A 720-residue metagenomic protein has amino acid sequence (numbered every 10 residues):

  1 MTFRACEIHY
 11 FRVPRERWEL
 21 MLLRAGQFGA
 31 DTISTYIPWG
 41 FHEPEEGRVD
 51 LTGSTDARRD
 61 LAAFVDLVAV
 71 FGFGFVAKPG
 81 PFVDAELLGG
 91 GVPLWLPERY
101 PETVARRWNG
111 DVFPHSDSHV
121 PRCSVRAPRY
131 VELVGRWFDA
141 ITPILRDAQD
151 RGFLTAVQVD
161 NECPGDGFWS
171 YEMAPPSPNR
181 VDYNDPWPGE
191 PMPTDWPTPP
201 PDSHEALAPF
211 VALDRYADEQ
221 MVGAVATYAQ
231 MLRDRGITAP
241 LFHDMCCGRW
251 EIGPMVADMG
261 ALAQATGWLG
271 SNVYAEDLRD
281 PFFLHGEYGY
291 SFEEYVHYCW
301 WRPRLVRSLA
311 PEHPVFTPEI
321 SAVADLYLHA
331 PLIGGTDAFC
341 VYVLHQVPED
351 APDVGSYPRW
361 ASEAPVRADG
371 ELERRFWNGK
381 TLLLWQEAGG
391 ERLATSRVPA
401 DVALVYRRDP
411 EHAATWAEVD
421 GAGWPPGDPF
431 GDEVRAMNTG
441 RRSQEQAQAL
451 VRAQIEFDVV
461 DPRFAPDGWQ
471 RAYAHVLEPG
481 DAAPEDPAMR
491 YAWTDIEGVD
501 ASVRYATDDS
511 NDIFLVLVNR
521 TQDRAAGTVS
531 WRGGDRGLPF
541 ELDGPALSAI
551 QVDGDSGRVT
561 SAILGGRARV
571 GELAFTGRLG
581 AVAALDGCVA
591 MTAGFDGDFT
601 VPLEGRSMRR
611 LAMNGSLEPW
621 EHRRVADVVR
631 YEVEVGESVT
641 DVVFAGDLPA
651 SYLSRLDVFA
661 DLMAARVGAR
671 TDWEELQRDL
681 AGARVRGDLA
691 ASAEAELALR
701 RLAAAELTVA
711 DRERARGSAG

Functional and structural regions predicted by a protein language model:
F3-R15, W39-R59, F113-R136, I144 (+10 more regions): The substrate-binding groove and active-site-proximal loops of carbohydrate-active enzymes, especially glycoside
F11-Q27, E251-A261, A324-H329: Short, acidic/polar
W18-Y100, Y228-A229, R233: Aromatic-lined substrate-binding rim segments of carbohydrate-active enzymes
A25, I33, V68, I141 (+5 more regions): Conserved, mostly hydrophobic/aromatic
V92, L96-W268, R279-F283: Polysaccharide-binding and catalytic clefts of secreted carbohydrate-active enzymes
A224-F242, A257-N272, H285-A351, R374 (+7 more regions): Catalytic-core region of carbohydrate-active enzymes that cleave or remodel glycosidic bonds
V273-E276, D280-H285, S321-E373, R397-P429: Aromatic/acidic polysaccharide-binding cleft in carbohydrate-active enzymes
R374-V419, Q444-A449, V459-A472, V476-G720: Non-catalytic C-terminal accessory domains or segments of carbohydrate-active enzymes
